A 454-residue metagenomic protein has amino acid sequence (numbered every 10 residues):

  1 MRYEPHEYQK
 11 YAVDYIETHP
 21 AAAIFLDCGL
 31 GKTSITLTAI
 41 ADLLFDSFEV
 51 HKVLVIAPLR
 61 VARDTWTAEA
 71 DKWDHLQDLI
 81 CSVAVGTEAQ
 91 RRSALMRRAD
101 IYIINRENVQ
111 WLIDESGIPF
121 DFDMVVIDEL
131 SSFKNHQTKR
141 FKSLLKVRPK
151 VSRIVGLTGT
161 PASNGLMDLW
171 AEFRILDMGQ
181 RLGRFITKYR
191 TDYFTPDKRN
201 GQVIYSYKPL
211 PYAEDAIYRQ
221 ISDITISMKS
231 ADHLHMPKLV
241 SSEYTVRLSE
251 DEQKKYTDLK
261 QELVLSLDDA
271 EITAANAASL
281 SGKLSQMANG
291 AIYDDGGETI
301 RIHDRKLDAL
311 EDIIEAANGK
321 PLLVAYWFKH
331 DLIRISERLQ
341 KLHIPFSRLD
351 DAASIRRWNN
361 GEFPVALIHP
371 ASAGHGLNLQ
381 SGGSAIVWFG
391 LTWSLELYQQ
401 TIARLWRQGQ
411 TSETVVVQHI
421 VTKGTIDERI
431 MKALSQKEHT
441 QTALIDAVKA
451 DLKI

Functional and structural regions predicted by a protein language model:
M1-K150, R184-Y212, D251-I272, L280 (+7 more regions): SF2 helicase/translocase NTPase motor core, specifically the RecA-like lobe 1 inter-motif segment between Walker
C28-G29, V151-L166, R174: Conserved helicase ATPase motor motifs in RecA-like P-loop NTPase domains
L37, G165-D177, A216-Q220, Y256 (+1 more regions): PAPS/PAP-binding and catalytic site of the sulfotransferase fold
P149-R153, S412-V415: A short helix->loop->beta-strand "cap" motif at the edges of active sites that frequently abuts
D168-A171, N378-L391, V416-H419: A short beta-strand element within the Helicase C-terminal
G183-K198, S230-Y244: Interdomain hinge/linker at the junction between the two RecA-like core domains of SF2 helicases
D223-D294: Inter-lobe connector of SF1/SF2 helicase motors
S394-E413, L434: Conserved SF2 helicase motif VI
